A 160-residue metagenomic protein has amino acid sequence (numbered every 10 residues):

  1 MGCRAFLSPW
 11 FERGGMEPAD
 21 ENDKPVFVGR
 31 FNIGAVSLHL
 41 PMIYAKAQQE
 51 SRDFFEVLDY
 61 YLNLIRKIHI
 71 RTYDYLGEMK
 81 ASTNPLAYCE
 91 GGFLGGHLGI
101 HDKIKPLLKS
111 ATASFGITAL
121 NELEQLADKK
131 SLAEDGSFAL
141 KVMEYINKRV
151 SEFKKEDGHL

Functional and structural regions predicted by a protein language model:
M1-K109, K130-L160: Conserved catalytic cores of very large enzyme subunits
T112-L126, E144: Contiguous, well-ordered alpha-helical segments that form the cores/surfaces of helical PPI scaffolds
